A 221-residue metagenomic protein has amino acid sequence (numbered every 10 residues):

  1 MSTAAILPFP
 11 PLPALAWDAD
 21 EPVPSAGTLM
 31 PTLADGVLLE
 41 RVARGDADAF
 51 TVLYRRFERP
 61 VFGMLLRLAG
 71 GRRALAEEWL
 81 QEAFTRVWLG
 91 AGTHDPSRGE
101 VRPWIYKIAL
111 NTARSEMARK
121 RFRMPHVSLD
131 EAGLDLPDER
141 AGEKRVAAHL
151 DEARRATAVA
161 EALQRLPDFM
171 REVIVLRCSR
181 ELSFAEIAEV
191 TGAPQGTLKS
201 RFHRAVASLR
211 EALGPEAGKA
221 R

Functional and structural regions predicted by a protein language model:
M1-R44, V52-R56, R121-L176, L182-Q195 (+1 more regions): Intrinsic, short, N-terminal disordered tails of RNA polymerase sigma-factor systems
T28, R44-T51, F62-E82, Q195 (+1 more regions): Short, charged helix-capping/linker segments at alpha-helix termini
A43-R44, R67-G71, E82-E100, R119-R121: Sigma70-family region 2
L53-F57, V61, W79, A109 (+3 more regions): Hydrophobic/aromatic residues within well-ordered alpha-helical segments
Y54-R73, L89-G90, L163, A212-P215: Amphipathic, Lys/Arg- and hydrophobic-enriched alpha-helical face
L75, T197, R204, S208: Residues in the helix-turn-helix
E78-T85, G99-N111: Structural recognition of an alpha-helix C-terminal capping motif at a helix-to-coil junction
L89-P96, K107-S128, E152: Arg/Lys-rich amphipathic alpha helix in sigma70-family domain 2
